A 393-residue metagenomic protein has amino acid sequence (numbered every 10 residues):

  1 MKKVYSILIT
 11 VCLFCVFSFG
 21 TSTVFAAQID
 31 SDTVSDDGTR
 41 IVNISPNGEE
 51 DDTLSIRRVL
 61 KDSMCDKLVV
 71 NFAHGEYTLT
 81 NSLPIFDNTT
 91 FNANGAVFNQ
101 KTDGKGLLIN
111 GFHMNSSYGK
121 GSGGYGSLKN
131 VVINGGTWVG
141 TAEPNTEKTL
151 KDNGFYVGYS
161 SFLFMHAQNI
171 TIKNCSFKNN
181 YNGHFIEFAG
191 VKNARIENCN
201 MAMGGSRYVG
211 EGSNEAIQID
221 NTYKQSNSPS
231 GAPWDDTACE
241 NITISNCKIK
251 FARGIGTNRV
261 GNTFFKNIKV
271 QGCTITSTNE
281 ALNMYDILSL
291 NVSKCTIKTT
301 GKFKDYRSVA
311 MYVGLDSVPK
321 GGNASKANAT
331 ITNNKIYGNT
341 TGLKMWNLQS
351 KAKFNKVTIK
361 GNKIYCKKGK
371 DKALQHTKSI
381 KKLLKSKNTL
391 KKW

Functional and structural regions predicted by a protein language model:
M1-V4: Positively charged n-region of N-terminal signal peptides that target proteins for export
F17-D30: Sec-dependent signal peptide cleavage junction
N47-R57, D66-G106, W138, F177-N180: N-terminal extracellular ligand-recognition/capping segment immediately after the signal peptide
I56-D62, Y77-D87, G121-G123, F185 (+7 more regions): Short, T/G/N/S-enriched strand-turn elements that build extracellular solenoid repeat scaffolds
L60-K61, P144-I170, G183, G231-I242 (+2 more regions): Right-handed parallel beta-helix
S63, K105-M165, Y208-N214, I219: Extracellular polysaccharide-degrading/modifying enzymes targeting complex plant/algal/animal polysaccharides
T78-S82, Q100-G106, A142-K148, S160 (+9 more regions): Short glycine/acidic-rich loop motifs that flank beta-strands on beta-rich extracellular proteins
T90, N94-V97, G126-G140, Q168-N179 (+8 more regions): Right-handed parallel beta-helix
